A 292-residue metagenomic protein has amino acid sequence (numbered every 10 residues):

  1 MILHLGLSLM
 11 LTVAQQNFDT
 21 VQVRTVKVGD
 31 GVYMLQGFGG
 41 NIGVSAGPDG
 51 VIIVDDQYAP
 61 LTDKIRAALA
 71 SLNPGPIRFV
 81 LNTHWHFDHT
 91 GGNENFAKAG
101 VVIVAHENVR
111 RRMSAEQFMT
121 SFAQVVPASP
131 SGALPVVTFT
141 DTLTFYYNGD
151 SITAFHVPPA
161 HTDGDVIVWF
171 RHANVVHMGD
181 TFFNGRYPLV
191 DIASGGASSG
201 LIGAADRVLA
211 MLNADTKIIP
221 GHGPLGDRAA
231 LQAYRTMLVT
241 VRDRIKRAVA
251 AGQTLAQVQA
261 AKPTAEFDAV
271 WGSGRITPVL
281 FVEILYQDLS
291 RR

Functional and structural regions predicted by a protein language model:
M1-T12: Bacterial N-terminal signal peptides
L11-Q16, A210-D215, L225-R292: Accessory terminal helices/loops
Q22, K27, R110-V157, T162-D163 (+3 more regions): Metallo-beta-lactamase
R24-A70, V166-F170, N174-D180: Conserved beta-strand hairpin/beta-sheet module of binuclear metal-dependent hydrolase folds, prominently
T25, P48-I52, P60-V104: Active-site metal-binding motif and surrounding structural segment of the metallo-beta-lactamase
G31, S45, D55, L69 (+10 more regions): Divalent metal-coordination and catalytic microenvironments
I42, T62-R66, N93, R110 (+8 more regions): Extracytoplasmic/secreted envelope proteins and their assembly/folding machinery, especially bacterial periplasmic
G50-I52, Y58-P60, T144, S151-T240 (+1 more regions): Metallo-beta-lactamase
